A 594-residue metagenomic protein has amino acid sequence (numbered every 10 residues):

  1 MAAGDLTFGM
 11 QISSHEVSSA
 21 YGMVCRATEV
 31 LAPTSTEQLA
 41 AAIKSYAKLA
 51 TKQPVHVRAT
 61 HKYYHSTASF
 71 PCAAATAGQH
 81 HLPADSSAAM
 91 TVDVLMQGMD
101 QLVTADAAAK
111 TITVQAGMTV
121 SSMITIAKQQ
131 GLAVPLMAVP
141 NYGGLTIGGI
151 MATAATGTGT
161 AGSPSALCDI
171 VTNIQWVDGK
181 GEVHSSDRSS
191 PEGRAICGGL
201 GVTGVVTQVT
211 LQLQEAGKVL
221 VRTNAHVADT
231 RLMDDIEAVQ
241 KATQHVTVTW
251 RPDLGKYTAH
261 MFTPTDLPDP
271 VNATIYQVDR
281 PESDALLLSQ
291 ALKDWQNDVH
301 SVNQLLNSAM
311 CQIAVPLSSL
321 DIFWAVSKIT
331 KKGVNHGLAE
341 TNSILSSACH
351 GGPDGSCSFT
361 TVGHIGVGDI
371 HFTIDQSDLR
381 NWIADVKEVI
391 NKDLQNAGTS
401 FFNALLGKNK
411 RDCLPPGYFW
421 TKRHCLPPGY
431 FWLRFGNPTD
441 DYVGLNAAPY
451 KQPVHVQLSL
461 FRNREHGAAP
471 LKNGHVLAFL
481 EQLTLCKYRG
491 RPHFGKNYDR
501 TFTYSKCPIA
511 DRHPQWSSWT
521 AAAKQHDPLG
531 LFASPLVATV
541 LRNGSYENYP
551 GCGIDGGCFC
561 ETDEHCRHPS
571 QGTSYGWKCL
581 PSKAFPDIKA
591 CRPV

Functional and structural regions predicted by a protein language model:
M1-V594: Noncatalytic alpha-helical scaffold of FAD-dependent oxidoreductases
